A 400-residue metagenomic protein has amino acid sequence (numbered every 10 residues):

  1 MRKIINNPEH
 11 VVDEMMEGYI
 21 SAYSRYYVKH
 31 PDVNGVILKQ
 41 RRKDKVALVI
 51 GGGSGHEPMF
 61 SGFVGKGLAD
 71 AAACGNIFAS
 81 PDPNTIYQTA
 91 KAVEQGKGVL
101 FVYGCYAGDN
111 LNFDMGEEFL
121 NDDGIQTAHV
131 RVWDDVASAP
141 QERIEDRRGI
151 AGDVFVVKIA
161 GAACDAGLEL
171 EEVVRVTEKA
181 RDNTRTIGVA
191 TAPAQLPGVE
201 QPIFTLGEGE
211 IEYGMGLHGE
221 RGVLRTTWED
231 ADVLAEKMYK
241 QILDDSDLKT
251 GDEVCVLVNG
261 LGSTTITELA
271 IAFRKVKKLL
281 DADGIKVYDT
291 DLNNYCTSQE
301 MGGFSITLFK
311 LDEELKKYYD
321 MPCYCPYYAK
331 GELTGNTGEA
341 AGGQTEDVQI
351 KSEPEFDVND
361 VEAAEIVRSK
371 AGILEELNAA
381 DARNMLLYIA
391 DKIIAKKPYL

Functional and structural regions predicted by a protein language model:
M1-L400: N-terminal loops that bind phosphate or other acidic moieties and the adjacent beta-alpha structural core
